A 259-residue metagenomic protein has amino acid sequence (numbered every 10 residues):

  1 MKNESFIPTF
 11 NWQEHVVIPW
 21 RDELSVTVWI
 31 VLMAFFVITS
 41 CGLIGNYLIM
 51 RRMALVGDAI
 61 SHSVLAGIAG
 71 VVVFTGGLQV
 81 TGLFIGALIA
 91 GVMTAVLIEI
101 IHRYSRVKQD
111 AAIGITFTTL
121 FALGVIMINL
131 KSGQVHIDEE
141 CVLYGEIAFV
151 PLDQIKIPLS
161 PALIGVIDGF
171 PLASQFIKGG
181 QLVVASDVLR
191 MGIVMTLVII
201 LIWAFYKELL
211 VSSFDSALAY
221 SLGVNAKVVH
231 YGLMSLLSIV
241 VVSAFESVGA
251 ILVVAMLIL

Functional and structural regions predicted by a protein language model:
M1-S40: Membrane-interfacial amphipathic/re-entrant helices at transmembrane-helix boundaries
Q13, F121-L197: Transmembrane helix-bundle core of multi-pass membrane transporters and related energy-transducing complexes
V16-V26, I44-M53, V72-G82, L210-Y220 (+1 more regions): Short juxtamembrane and helix-loop transition motifs at transmembrane-helix boundaries in membrane proteins
I18, D22, V26, I30 (+8 more regions): Membrane-helix interfacial "entry" motifs
L24-I38, A59, V80-V92, V188-G192 (+1 more regions): Structural signature of hydrophobic alpha-helical transmembrane segments
F35, T39-L43, I89-V96, L123 (+3 more regions): Generic alpha-helical transmembrane segments of integral inner-membrane proteins, especially permease/transport modules
Y47-S61, L65, A69-I137: Short loop segments and helix-boundary regions at transmembrane helix junctions of multi-pass inner-membrane proteins
G179-I258: Helix-loop-helix "hairpin" substructures at the membrane interface of multi-pass membrane proteins
